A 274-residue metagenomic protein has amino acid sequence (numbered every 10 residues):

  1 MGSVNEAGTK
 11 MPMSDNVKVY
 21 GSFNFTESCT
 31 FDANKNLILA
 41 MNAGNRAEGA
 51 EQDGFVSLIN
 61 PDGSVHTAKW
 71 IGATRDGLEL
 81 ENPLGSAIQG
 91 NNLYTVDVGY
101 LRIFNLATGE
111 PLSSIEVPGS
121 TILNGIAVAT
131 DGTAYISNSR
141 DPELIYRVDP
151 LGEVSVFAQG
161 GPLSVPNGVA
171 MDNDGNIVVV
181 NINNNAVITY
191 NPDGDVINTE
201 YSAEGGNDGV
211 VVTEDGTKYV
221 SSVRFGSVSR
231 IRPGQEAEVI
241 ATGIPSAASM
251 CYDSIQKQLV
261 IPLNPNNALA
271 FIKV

Functional and structural regions predicted by a protein language model:
G2-S14, A50-G54, I59: Blade/loop signatures of beta-propeller domains
M13, Y100-D131: Asp-box/WD-like beta-propeller blade repeats and closely related beta-sheet repeat scaffolds
S14-Y20, V65-G77, E110-E116, E153-G160 (+2 more regions): A short beta-strand motif characteristic of beta-propeller blades
K18-G54: Beta-strand-rich domains and repeat architectures in extracellular enzymes and scaffolds, especially beta-propellers
F23-K35, T74-N92, P118-I136, R140 (+6 more regions): Beta-rich, blade/repeat-based domains predominating in secreted/periplasmic proteins but also intracellular
Q52-S57, Y100-R102, L144-R147, A186-I188 (+2 more regions): A short loop-to-beta-strand structural motif that recurs across blades of beta-propeller domains
I59-S64, N105-E110, V148-E153, Y190-D195 (+2 more regions): Short loop/turn segments that connect beta-strands within beta-propeller blades
E81-T108, L112-S113: Acidic/His-rich segments in extracytoplasmic proteins that coordinate ligands and/or metal ions
